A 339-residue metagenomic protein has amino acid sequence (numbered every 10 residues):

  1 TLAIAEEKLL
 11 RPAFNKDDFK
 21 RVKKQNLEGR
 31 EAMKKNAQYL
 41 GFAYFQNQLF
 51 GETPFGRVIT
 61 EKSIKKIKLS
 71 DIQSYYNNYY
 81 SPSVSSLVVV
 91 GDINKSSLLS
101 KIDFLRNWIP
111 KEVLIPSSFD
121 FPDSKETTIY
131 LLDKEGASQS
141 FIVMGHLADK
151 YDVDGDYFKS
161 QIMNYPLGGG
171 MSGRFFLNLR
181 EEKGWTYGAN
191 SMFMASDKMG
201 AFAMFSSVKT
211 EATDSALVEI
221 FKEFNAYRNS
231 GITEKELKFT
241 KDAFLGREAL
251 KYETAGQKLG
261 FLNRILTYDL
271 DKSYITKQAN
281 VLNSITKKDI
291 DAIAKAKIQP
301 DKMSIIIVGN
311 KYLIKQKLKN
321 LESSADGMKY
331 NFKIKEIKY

Functional and structural regions predicted by a protein language model:
T1-L9, K23-L27, N36-K62, V84-V90 (+5 more regions): M16 family metallopeptidases and their MPP-like homologs
N26-M33, F121-K134, A243-E248: Short, conserved secondary-structure transition motifs
F55, I59, S86-K150, I307-Y339: An aromatic/glycine/proline-enriched structural segment found at the starts of mature extracellular/organellar domains
I64-K68: Short, charged, amphipathic alpha-helices and their helix-cap/turn boundaries
G155-I162, L167, R180, A294 (+4 more regions): PPIase-associated folding chaperone regions across multiple families
